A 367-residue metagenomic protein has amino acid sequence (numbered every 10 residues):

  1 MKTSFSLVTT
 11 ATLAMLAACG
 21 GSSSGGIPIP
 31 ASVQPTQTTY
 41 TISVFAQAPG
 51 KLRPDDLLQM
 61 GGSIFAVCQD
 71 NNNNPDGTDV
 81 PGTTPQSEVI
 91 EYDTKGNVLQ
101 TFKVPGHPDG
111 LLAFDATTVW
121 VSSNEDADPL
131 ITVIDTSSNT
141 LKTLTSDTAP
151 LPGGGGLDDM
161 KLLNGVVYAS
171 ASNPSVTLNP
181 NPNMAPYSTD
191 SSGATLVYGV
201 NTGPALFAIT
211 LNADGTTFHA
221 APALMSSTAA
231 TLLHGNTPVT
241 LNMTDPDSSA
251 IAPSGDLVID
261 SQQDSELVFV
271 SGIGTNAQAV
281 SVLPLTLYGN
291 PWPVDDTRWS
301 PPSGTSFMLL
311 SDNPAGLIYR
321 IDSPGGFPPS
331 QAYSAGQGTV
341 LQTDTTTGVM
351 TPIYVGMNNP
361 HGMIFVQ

Functional and structural regions predicted by a protein language model:
L16-T39: Bacterial Sec-dependent N-terminal signal peptides
V33-K51: A short helix->beta-strand "capping" segment at the edge of beta-propeller domains
I42-A46, L99-V104, L141-A149, A208-L211 (+4 more regions): Beta-propeller fold detector
P49-G61, Q86, V104-T118, A149-P174 (+5 more regions): Beta-rich, blade/repeat-based domains predominating in secreted/periplasmic proteins but also intracellular
C68-P85, S170-N201, F269, R320-I321 (+1 more regions): Short, conserved, GDST-rich strand-edge loop motifs in beta-rich repeat architectures
Q69-N72, S123-D126, A171-S175, N201 (+4 more regions): Short loop/turn segments immediately following the C-termini of beta-strands
D76-P81, P85-I90, L130-T132, P204-F207 (+3 more regions): A short loop-to-beta-strand structural motif that recurs across blades of beta-propeller domains
Y92-N97, I134-N139, T210-G215, S271-N276 (+2 more regions): Short loop/turn segments that connect beta-strands within beta-propeller blades
